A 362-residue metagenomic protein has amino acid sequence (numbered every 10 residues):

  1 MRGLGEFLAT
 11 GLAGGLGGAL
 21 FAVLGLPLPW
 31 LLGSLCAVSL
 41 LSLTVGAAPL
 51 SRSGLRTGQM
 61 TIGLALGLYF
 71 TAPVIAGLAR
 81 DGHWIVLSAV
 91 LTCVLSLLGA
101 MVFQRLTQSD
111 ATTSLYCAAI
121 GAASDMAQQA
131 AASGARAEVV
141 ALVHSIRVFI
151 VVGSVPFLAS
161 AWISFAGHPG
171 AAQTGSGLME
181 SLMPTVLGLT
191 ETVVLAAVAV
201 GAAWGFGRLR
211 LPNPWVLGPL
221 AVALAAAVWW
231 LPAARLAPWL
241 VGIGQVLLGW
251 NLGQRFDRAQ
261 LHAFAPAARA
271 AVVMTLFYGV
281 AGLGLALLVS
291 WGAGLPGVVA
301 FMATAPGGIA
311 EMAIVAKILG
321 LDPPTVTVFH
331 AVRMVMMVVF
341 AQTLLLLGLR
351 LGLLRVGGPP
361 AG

Functional and structural regions predicted by a protein language model:
M1-G54, T61-V74, M183-Q260, V280 (+2 more regions): Structural signature of multi-pass alpha-helical membrane transport proteins
M1-L12, R136-V139, S164-L189, L347-G362: Intrinsically disordered, low-complexity non-transmembrane regions of multi-pass membrane transporters
A47-A48, L68-D81, L97-T112, L287-G292: Transmembrane alpha-helix boundary signature
S51-G63, H83-L87, S109-A119, A141-H144 (+3 more regions): Cytoplasmic-side transmembrane-helix entry/capping segments in multi-pass membrane proteins
A72-R80, W162-V186, W230-L236, H262 (+1 more regions): Membrane-interface helix termini and inter-helical loops of multi-pass transporters
A100-S109, V151-T174, L209, L287-G292 (+1 more regions): Juxtamembrane and boundary regions of transmembrane helices in multi-pass small-molecule transporters and channels
L106-I146, L295-F329: Alpha-helical membrane segments and immediately flanking helix-loop junctions that form or couple to the substrate/ion
G121-M126, A141-I163, A281, I309-E311 (+1 more regions): Membrane-embedded alpha-helical segments of transport systems, primarily multispan ion/solute transporters
